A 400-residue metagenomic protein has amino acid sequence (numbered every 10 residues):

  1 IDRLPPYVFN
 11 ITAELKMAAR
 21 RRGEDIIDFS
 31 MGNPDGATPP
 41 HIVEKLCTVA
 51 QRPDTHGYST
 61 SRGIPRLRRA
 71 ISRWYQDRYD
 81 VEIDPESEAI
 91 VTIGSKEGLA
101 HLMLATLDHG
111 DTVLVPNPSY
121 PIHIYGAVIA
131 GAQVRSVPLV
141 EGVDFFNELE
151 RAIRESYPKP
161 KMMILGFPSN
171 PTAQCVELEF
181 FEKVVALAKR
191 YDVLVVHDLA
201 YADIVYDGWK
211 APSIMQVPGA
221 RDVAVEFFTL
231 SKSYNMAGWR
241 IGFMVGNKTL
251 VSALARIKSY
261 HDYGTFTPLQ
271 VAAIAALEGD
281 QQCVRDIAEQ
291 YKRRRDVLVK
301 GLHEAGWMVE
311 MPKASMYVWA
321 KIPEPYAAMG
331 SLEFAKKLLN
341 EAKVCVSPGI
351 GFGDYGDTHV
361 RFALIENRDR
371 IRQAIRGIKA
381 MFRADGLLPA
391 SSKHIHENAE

Functional and structural regions predicted by a protein language model:
D2-Y7, M17-I27, N33-V49, Q76 (+1 more regions): PLP-dependent class I/II
F9-T12: Short, structured beta/alpha segment
T55-H56, A100: Helix-loop-beta segment of a Rossmann-like dinucleotide-binding subdomain
T60-G63: Short beta-strand to alpha-helix junction loop
